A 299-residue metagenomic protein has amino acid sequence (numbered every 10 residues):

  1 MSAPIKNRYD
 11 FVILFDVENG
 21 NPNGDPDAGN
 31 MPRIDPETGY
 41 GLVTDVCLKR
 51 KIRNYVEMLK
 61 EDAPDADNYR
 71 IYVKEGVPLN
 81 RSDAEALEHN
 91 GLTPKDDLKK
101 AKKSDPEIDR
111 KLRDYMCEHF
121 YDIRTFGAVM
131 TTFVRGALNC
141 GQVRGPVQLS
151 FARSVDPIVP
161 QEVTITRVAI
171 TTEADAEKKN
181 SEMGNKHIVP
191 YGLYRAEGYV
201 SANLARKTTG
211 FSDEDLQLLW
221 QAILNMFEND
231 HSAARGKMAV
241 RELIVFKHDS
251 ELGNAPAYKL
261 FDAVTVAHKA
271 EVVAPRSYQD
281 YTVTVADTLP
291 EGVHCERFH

Functional and structural regions predicted by a protein language model:
M1-H299: RNA-binding basic/glycine-rich loop and surface signature characteristic of RAMP-family CRISPR effectors
